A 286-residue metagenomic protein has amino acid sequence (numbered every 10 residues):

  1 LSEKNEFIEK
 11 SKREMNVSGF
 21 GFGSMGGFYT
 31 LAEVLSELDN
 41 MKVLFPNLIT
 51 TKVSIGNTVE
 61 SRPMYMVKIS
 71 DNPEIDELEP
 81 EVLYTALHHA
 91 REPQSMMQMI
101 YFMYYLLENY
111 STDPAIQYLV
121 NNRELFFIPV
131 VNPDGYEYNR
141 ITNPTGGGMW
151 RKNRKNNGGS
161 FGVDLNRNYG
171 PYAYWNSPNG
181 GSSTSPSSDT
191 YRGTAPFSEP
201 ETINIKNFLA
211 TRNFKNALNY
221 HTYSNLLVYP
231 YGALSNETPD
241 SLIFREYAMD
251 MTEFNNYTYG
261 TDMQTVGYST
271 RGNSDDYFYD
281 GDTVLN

Functional and structural regions predicted by a protein language model:
L1-F22: Extreme N-terminal flexible tails
G26-V82, K152: Soluble metallo-hydrolase cores and metallopeptidase-like ectodomains found primarily in the secretory/periplasmic
V34-E37, Q94-F102, L119, R123 (+4 more regions): Stable alpha-helical elements in mature extracytoplasmic
D39, V43, M103-T112, N132 (+2 more regions): Sec-exported extracytoplasmic/periplasmic mature domains
T51-G56, P63-K68, E81-T85, E92-S95 (+8 more regions): Structural recognition of the beta-strand scaffold that forms the well-ordered cores of secreted hydrolase catalytic
I75-E108: Enzymes and membrane/adaptor proteins characterized by extended Gly/Ser/Thr/Asp/Glu-rich, aromatic-dotted
S95-N139: Short helix-loop-beta-strand segments that form the rim/entrance of peptidase-like active sites
T145-N286: Metallocarboxypeptidase
